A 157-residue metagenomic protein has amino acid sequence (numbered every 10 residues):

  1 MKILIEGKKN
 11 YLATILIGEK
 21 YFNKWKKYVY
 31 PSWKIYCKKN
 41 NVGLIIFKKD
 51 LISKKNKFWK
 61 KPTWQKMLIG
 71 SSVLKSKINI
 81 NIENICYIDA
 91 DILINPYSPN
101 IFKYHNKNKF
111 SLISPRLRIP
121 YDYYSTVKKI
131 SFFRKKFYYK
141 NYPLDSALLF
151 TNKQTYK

Functional and structural regions predicted by a protein language model:
M1-K8, L16, C86, I94 (+1 more regions): A glycosyltransferase accessory/donor-loop signature
M1-L68, S72-N81: N-terminal anchoring/stem segment of glycosyltransferases
L4-E6, H105, N141-P143: Extracellular/periplasmic catalytic domains that process cell-envelope and extracellular macromolecules
K9-N10, N108, D145-A147: Short, surface-exposed beta-edge/turn micro-motifs
I17-E19, L51-S53, I92-L93, L117-I119 (+1 more regions): Short, solvent-exposed loop/turn segments at secondary-structure junctions
W59-V127, F150-T151: GT-A fold catalytic core of metal-dependent nucleotide-sugar glycosyltransferases, centered on the diacidic
L68, N141-K157: Catalytic core and acceptor-binding pocket of nucleotide-sugar-dependent glycosyltransferases
T126-K140, Y156: Short, flexible, basic/aromatic active-site loop/helix in glycosyltransferases
